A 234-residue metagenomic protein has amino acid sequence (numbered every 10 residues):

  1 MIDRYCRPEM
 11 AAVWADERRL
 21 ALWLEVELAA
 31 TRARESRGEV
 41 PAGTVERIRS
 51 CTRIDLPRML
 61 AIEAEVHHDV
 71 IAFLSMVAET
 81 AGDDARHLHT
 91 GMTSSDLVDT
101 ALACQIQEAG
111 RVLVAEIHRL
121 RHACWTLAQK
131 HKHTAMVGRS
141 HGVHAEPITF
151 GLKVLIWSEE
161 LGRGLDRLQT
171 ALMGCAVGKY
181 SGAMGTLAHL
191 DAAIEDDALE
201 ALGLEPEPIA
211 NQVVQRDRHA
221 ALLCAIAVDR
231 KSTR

Functional and structural regions predicted by a protein language model:
M1-L187, D191-D197, P206: A helix-coil-helix interface module used to build multimeric assemblies and to scaffold catalytic/cofactor sites
I48-S50, Q212-D217: Short linear loop/turn motifs
S94, H219-I226: Hydrophobic alpha-helical transmembrane segments of multi-pass membrane proteins
I106, A225-V228: Short, Φ-rich (hydrophobic/aromatic) sequence segments
D196-V214: A short, charged helix-loop
K231-T233: Conserved small/polar residues in nucleotide/adenosyl-binding loops
